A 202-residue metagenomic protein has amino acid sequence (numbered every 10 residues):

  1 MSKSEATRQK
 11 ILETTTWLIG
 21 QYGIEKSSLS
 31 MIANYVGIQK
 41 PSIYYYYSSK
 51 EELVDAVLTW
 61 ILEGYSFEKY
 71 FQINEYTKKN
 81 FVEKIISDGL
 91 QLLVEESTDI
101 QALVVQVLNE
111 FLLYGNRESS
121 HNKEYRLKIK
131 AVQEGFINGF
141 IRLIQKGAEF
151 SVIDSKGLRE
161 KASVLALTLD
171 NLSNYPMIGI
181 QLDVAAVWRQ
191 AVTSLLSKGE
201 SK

Functional and structural regions predicted by a protein language model:
M1-A6: N-terminal intrinsically disordered/low-complexity leader segments
K10, L18-W60: Helix-turn-helix
K50, V57, I61, Y65 (+6 more regions): Hydrophobic/aromatic residues within well-ordered alpha-helical segments
A56, Y70-L103, R159-L165, A185-R189: Hydrophobic alpha-helical connector segments
E83, L103-Q106, E118-E149: Amphipathic alpha-helical packing segments from all-alpha helical-bundle domains
D88-T98, Q106-S120, A191-L196: Helix-loop "lid/cap" segments that line or gate small-molecule binding pockets
N122-K130, E134, A148-L195, K202: Hydrophobic/aromatic-rich alpha-helical bundle segments in the mid-to-C-terminal region
